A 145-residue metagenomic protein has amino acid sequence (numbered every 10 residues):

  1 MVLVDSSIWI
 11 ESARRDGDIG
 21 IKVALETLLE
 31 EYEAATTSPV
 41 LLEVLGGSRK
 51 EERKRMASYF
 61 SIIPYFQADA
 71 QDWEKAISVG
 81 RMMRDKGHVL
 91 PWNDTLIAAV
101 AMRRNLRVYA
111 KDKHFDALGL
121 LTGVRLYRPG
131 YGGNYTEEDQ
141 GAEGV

Functional and structural regions predicted by a protein language model:
M1, A98, M102-V145: Acidic, PIN/NYN-like endoribonuclease modules and their adjacent C-terminal/linker elements
M1-T36, L45-S58, G132-V145: Short, well-structured N-terminal submotif of metal-dependent ribonuclease cores
D5-S6, V44, A76, A101: Generic structural signal for small/hydrophobic residues in well-ordered secondary structure, especially within
I8, V40, D72, L96-I97 (+1 more regions): Alpha-helix capping/helix-boundary segments
R15-D16, G47-S48, Y59, V79 (+2 more regions): Residue-level signal for well-ordered alpha-helical positions
I19, Y65-K111, G141-V145: Active-site neighborhoods of divalent-metal-dependent phosphate/nucleic-acid chemistry enzymes
K22, L41, R53-M56, W73-A76 (+1 more regions): A general structural signal for well-ordered alpha-helical segments in protein cores
E30-Y32, Y59-I63, K86, R104 (+1 more regions): Structured helix-beta-strand junction loops
